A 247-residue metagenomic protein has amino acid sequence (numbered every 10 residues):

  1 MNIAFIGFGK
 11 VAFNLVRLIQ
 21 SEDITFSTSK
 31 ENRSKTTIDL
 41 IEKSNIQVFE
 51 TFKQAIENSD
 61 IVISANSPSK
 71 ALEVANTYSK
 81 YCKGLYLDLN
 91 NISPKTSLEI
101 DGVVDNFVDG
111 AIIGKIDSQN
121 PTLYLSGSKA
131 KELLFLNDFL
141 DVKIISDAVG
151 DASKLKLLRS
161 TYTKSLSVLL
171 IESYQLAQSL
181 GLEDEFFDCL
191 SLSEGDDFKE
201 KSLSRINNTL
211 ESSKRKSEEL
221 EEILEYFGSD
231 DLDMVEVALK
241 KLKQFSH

Functional and structural regions predicted by a protein language model:
M1-N58, I116: NAD(P)+-binding Rossmann beta1-loop-alpha1 motif at the extreme N-terminus of oxidoreductases
T25, Q47, L85, N106 (+1 more regions): Conserved beta-strand segments of alpha/beta enzyme cores
F52, D60-I63, P68-T122: Rossmann-like NAD(P)(H) cofactor-binding subdomain of soluble oxidoreductases
I92-T163: Rossmann-fold dinucleotide-binding core
S173: Cationic-aromatic interfacial patches
L182-E194: Small-residue-rich helix-loop
L192-H247: Interdomain hinge/lid region at the active-site interface of Rossmann-like NAD(P)-dependent oxidoreductases
